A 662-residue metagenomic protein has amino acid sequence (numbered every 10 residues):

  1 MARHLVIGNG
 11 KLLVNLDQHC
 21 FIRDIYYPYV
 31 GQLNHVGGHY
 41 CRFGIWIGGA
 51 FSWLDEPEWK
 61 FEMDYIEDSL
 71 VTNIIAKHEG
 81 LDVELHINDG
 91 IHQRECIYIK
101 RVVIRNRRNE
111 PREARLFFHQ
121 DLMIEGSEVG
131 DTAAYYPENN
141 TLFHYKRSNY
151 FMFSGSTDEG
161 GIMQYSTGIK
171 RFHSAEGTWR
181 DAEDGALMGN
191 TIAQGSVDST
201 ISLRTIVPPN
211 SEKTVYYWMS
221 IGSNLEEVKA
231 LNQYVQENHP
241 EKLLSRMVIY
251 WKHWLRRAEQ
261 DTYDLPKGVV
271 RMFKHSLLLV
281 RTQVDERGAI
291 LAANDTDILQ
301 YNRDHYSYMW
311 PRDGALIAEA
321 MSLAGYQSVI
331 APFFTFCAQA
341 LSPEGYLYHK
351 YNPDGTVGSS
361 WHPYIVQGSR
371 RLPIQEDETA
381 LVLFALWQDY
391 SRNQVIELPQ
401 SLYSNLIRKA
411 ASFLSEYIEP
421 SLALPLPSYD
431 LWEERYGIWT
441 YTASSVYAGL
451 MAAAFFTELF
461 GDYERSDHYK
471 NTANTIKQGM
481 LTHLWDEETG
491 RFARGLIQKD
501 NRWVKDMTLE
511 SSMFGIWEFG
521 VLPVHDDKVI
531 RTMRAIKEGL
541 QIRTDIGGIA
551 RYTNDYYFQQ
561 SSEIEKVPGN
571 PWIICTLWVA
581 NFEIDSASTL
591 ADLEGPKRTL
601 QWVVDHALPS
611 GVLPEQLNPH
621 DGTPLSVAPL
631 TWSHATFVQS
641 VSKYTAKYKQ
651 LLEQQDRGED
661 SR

Functional and structural regions predicted by a protein language model:
M1-E79, M152-W179, R246-V270: An extended acidic
M1-G44, Y306, I317, Y348 (+4 more regions): C-terminal capping/lid segments that line or modulate ligand- or cofactor-binding pockets
M1-L5, E159, T178, N224-V228 (+5 more regions): Low-complexity, Ser/Thr/Pro/Gly-enriched N-terminal "stalk/linker" regions
M63, R112, R204-E226: Short Pro-Gly-centered flexible turn/kink motifs
M63-D68, I75, A289-L299, M309 (+4 more regions): Helix-terminus loop motifs that line ligand-binding clefts
I75-K77, L81-D184, S199-I201, Q233-R257 (+1 more regions): Polysaccharide-binding surfaces and accessory modules of carbohydrate-active proteins
G155-Y165, I169-S174, S342-Y364, W439-S444 (+1 more regions): Extended ligand-binding clefts on enzyme/binding-domain cores
G160, G168-K170, Y263-A289, T335-S359 (+7 more regions): Active-site acid/base region of carbohydrate-active enzymes
